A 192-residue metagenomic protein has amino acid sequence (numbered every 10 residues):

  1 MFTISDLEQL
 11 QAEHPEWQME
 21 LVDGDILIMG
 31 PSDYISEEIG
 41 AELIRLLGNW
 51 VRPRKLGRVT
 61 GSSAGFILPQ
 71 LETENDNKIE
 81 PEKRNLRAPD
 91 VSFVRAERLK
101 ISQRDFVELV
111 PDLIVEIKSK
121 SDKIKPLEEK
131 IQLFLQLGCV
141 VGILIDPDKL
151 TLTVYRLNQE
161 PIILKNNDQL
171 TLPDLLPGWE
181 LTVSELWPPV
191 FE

Functional and structural regions predicted by a protein language model:
M1-E192: Gly/Pro/Ser/Thr-rich low-complexity, intrinsically disordered segments predominantly at protein N-termini
